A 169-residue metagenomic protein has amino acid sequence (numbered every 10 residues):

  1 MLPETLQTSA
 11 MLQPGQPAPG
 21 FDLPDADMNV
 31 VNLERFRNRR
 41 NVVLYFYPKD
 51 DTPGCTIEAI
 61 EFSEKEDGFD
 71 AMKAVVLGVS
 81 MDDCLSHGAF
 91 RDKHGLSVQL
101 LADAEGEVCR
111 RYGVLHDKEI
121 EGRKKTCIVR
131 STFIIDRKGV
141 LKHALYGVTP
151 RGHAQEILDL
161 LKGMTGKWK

Functional and structural regions predicted by a protein language model:
M1-K169: Chalcogenol-based redox active-site neighborhoods
